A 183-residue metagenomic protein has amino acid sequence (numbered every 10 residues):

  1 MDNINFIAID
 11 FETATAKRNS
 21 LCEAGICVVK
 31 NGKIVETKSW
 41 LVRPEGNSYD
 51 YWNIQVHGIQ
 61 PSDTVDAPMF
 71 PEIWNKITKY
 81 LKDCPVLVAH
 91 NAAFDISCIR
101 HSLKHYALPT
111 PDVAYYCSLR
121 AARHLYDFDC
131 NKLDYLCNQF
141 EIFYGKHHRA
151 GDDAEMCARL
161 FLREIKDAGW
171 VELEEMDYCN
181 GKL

Functional and structural regions predicted by a protein language model:
M1-D112, D127-C130, D134-H148: Conserved non-catalytic scaffold segment of RNase H-like nuclease domains
M1-D2, A158-L183: Acidic two-metal-ion nuclease catalytic site recognized across multiple nuclease folds, prominently DnaQ/RNase D-T
F11-T13, S118, C157: Ser/Thr-centric signal marking residues that sit in or immediately flank functional binding/regulatory motifs
I73, M156-C157: Short Asp/Glu-rich motifs
I99, A121, C157-F161: Buried hydrophobic packing segments
P109-A122: Conserved beta-strand -> loop -> alpha-helix junction used to position metal-binding or nucleic-acid-contacting
D153: Conserved catalytic/binding loops enriched for acidic/polar residues
